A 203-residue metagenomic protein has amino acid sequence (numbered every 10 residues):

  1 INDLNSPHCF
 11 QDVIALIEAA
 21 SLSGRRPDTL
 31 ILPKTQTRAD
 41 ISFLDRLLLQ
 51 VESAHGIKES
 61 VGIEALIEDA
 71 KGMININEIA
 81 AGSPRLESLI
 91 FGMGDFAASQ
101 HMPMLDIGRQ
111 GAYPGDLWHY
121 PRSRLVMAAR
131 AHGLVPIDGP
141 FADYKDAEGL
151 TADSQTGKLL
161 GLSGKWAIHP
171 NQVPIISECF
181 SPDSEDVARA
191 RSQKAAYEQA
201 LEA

Functional and structural regions predicted by a protein language model:
I1-A203: Expand to "…catalyze enediolate/carbanion chemistry for C-C bond making/breaking, isomerization, decarboxylation
